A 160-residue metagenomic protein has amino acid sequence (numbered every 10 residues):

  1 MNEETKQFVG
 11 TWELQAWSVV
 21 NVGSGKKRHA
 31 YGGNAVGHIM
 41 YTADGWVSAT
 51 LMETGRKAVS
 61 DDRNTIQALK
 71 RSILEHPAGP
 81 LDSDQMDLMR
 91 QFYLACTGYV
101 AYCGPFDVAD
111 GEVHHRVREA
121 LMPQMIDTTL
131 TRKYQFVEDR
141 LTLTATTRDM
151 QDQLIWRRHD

Functional and structural regions predicted by a protein language model:
M1-D160: Lipid interaction determinants
